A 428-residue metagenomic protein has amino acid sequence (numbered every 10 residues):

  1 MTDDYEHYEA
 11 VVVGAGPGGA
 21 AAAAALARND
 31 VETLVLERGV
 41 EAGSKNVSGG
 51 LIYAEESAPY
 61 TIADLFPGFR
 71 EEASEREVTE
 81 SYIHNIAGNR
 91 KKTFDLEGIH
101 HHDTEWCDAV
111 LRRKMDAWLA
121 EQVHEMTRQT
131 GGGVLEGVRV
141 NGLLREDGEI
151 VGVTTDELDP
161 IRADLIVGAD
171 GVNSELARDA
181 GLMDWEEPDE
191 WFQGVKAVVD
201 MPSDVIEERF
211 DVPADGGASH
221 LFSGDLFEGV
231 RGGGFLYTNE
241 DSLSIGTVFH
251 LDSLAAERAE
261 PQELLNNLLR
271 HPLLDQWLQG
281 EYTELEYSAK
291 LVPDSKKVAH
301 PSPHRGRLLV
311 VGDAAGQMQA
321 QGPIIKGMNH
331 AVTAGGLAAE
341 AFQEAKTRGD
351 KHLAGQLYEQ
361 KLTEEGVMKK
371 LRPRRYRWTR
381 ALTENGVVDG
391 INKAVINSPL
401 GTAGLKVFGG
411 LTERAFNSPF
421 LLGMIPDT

Functional and structural regions predicted by a protein language model:
Y5-V35: N-terminal Rossmann-like FAD-binding beta1-loop-alpha1 element of flavoenzymes
G18, E41, N173: Conserved Rossmann-like nucleotide-cofactor binding loop
V35-G39, D313: Conserved acidic E/D residue at the C-terminus of a beta-strand in Rossmann-like folds
G39-G88: N-terminal FAD cofactor-binding segment of flavoenzymes
H100-E121, L254-E260: Short beta-strand to alpha-helix junction loop
Q122-L274: Predominantly flavin-linked oxidoreductase catalytic cores and closely associated redox partners
F227-V230, E240, S253-G336, D350-H352: FAD/FMN-dependent oxidoreductases across multiple families
Q343-T428: C-terminal helical "tail/cap" subdomain of flavin- and related membrane-associated enzymes
